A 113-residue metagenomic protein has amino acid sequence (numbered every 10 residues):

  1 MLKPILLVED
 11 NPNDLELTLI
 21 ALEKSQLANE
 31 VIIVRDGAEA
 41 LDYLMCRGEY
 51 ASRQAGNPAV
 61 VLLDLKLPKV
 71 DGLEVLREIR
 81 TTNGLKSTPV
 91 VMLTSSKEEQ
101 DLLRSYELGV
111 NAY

Functional and structural regions predicted by a protein language model:
M1-L2, L27-A28, G56-V60, G84-P89: His-Asp phosphorelay/catalytic-motif detector in bacterial-type signaling
E9: Conserved acidic carboxylate
E16-I20, L73-E74, K86, K97-Y113: Alpha4 helix (beta4-alpha4-beta5 surface) of REC/receiver domains from two-component response regulators
A28-R35, L41-L44: Short hydrophobic/Thr-rich beta-strand motif most characteristic of the beta2 strand and flanking loop of CheY-like
D36-E39, G56-N57, D71-R77: Acidic catalytic/metal-coordinating carboxylates
E49, L73-K86: Short amphipathic alpha-helix used as the core "switch/output" element in two-component signaling
D64, T94: Active-site residues of response regulator receiver
L65-K69: Receiver (REC) domain active-site loop signature in two-component systems and cognate sites in sensor histidine kinases
